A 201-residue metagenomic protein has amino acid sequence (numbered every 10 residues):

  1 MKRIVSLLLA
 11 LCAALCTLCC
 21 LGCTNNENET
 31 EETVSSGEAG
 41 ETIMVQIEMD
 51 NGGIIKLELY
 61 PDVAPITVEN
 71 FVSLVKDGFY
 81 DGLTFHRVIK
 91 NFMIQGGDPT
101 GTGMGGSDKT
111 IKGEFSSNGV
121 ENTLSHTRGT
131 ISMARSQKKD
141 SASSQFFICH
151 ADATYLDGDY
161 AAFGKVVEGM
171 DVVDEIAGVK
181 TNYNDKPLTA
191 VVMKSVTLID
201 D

Functional and structural regions predicted by a protein language model:
M1-K2: N-terminal secretory signal peptides that target proteins for export/translocation
V5-S6, C12-L15, C19-D201: Cyclophilin-like peptidyl-prolyl cis-trans isomerases
